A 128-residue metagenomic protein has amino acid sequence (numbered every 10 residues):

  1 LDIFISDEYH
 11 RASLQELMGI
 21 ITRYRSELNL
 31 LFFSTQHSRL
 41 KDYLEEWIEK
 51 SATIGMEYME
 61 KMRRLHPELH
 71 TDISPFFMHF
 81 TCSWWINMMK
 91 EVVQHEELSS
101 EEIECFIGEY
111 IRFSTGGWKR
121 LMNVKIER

Functional and structural regions predicted by a protein language model:
L1-F32: Helical hydrophobic small-molecule/effector-binding pocket
D2-I3, L31-S38, H66-H70: Short linear capping/connector segments at secondary-structure termini
F4, E8, S38, D42 (+5 more regions): Charge-dense, low-complexity intrinsically disordered segments
A12-R23, H37-R64, P75-I86: Amphipathic alpha-helical packing segments from all-alpha helical-bundle domains
R23, T53-K61, M78-R128: C-terminal peripheral helix-coil segments that are non-catalytic and often amphipathic
L31-I48, E102-W118: C-terminal/domain-terminus segments
